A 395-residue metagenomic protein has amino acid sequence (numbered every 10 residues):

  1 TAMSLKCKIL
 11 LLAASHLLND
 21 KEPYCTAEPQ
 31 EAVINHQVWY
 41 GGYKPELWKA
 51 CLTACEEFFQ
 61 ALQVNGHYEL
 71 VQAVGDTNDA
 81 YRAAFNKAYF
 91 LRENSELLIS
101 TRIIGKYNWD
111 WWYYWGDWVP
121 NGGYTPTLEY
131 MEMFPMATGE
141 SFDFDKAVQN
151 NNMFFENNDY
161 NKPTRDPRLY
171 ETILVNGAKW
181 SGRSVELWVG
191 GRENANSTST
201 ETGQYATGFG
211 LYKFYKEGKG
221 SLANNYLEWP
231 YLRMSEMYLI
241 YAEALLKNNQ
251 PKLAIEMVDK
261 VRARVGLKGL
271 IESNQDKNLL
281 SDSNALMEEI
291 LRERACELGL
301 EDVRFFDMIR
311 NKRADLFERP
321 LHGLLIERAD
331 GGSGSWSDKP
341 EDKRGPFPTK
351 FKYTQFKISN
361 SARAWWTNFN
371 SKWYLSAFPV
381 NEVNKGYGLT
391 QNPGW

Functional and structural regions predicted by a protein language model:
T1-N19, K44-F59, I99-T101, N161 (+7 more regions): Extended, hydrophobic/aromatic-rich amphipathic alpha-helical segments that build helical scaffolds
M3, L10-A195, E318-D330: An aromatic- and glycine-enriched ligand-binding surface/loop that stacks and positions planar moieties
Y24-C25, L187, L253, E272 (+3 more regions): Residue-level signal for alpha-helical context at structural boundaries
A32, G41, A73-M136, N224 (+3 more regions): Long, intrinsically disordered, low-complexity segments
V64, A137, W180, W188 (+7 more regions): Intrinsically disordered, low-complexity segments enriched in small/polar residues
A178-G182, L267-I271, C296-L300: Intrinsically disordered or highly flexible coil/loop and linker segments, enriched in small and charged/polar residues
G190-R233, G394: Active-site beta-strand/loop architecture of penicillin-binding DD-peptidases
